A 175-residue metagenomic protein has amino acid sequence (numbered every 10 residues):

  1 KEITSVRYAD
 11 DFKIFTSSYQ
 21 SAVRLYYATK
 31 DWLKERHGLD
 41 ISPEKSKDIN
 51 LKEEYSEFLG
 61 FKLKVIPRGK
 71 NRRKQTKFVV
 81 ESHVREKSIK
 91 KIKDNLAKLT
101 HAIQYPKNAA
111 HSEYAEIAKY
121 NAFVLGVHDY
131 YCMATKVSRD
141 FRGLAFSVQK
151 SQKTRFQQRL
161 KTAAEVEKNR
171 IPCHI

Functional and structural regions predicted by a protein language model:
K1-I175: Non-catalytic terminal/accessory segments
